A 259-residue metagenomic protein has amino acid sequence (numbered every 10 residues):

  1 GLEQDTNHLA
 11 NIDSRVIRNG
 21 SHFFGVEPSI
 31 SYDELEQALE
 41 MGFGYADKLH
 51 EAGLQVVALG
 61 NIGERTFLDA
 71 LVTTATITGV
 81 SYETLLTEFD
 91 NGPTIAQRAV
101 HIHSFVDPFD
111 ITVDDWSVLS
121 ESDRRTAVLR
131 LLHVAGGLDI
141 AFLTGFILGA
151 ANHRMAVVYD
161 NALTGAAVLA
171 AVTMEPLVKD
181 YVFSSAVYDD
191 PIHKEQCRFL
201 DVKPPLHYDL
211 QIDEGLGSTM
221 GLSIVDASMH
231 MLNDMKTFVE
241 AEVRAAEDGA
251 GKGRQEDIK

Functional and structural regions predicted by a protein language model:
G1-K259: N-terminal loops that bind phosphate or other acidic moieties and the adjacent beta-alpha structural core
